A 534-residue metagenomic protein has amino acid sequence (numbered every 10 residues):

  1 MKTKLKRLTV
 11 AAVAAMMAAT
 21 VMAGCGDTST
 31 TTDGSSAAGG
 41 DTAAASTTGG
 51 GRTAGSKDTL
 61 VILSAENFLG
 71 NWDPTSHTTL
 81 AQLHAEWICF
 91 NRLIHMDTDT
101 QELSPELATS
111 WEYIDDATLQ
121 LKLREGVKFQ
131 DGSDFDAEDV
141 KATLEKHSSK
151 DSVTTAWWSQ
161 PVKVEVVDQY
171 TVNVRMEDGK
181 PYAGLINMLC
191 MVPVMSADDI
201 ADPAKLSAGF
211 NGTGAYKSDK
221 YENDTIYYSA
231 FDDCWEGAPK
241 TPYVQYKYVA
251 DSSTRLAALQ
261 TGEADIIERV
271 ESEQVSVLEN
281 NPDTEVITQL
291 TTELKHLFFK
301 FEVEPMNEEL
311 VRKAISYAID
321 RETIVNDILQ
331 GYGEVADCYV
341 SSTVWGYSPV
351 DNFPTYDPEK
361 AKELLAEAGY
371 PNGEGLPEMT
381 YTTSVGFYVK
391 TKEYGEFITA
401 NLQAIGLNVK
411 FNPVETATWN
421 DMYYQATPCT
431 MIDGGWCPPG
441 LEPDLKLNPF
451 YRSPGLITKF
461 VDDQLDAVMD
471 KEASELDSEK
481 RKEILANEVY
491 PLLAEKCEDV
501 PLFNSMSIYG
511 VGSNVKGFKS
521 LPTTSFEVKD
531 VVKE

Functional and structural regions predicted by a protein language model:
L63-I114, E145, N211, G510: N-terminal lobe/hinge region of extracytoplasmic solute-binding protein
L80, D97-T98, E102, M188-P239 (+2 more regions): Gly/Pro-rich hinge or "lid" segments in bacterial periplasmic/extracellular proteins
T109-D151, N173, P305-M306: Aromatic- and charge-enriched surface segment that lines or borders ligand/interaction sites
E112, D116, Q120, A156-D198: Surface-exposed binding/hinge segments that line and control ligand-binding clefts or catalytic entry sites
A137-T143, Q169-N173, G214-A215, T241-Y243 (+3 more regions): Alpha-helical secondary-structure segments
D233-V277: Ligand-site clamp/hinge motif
M306, V335-A368, V385-E393: Structural transition elements
A318-W345, K390-T399, N420-E534: Detector for C-terminal structural segments
